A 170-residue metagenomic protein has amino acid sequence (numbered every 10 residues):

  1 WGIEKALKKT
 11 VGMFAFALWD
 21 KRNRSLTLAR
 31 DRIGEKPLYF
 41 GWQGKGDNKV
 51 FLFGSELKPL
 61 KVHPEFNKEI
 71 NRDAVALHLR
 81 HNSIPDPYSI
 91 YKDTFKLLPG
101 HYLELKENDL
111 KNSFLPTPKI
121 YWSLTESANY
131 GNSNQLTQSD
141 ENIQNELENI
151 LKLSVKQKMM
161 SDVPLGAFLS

Functional and structural regions predicted by a protein language model:
W1-S170: Cysteine-centered catalytic environments shared across enzyme families
